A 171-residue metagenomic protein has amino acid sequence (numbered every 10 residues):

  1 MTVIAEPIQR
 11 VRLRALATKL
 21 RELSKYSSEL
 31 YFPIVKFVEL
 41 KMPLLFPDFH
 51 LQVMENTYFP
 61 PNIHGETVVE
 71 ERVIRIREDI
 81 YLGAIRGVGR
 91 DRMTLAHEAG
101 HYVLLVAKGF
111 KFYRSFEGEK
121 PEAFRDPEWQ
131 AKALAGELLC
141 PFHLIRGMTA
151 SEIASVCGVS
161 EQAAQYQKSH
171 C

Functional and structural regions predicted by a protein language model:
M1-C171: Active-site hotspot residues in diverse enzymes, especially metal/ion-binding acidic/histidine motifs
